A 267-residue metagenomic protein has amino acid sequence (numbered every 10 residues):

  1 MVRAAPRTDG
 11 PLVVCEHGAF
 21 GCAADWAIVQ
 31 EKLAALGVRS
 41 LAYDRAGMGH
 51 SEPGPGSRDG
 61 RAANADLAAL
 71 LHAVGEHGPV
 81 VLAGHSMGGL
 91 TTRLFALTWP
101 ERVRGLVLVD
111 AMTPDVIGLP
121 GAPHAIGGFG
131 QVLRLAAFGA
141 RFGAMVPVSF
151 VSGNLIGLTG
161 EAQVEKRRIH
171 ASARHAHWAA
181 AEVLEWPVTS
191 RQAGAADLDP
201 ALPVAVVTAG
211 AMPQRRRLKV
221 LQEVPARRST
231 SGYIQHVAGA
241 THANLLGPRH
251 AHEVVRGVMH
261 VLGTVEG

Functional and structural regions predicted by a protein language model:
R3-H50: Conserved HGGG/HGGXW glycine-rich cap/lid loop of the alpha/beta-hydrolase fold
D25-A27, S51-S57, G118-L119: Conserved catalytic-core motifs of eukaryotic protein kinase domains, centered on the activation segment
D44-G49, M112, A240-T241: Short beta-to-alpha linker loops that shape the active-site pocket of alpha/beta-hydrolase fold enzymes
R45-A83, W99: Active-site loop/oxyanion-hole signature of alpha/beta-hydrolase fold enzymes
G78-P120: Conserved hydrolase catalytic core segment
V107-G139: Flexible "cap/lid" loop of the alpha/beta hydrolase fold
E165-H236: Conserved serine/cysteine hydrolase catalytic core
T230-G267: Catalytic active-site module of serine/aspartate enzymes centered on a nucleophile-bearing elbow/loop
